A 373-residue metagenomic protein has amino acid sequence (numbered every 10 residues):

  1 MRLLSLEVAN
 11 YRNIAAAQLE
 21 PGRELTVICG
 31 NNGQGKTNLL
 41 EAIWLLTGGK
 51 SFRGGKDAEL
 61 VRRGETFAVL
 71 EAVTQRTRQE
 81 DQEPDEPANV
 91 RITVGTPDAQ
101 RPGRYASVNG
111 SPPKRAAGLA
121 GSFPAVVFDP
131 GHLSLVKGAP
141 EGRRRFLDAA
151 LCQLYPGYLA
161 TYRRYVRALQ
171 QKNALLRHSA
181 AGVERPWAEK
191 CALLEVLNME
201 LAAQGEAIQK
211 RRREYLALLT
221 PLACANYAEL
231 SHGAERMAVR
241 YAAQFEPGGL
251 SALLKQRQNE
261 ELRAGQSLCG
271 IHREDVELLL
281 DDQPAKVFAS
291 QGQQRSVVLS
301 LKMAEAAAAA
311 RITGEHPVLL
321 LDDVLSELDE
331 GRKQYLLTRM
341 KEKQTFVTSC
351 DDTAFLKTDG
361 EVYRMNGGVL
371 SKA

Functional and structural regions predicted by a protein language model:
M1-N31, L45, G64, R185-V318 (+5 more regions): Conserved NTPase motor "head" modules and their coupling/switch loops across ABC/AAA+ ATPases, GTPases, and GHKL ATPases
K36: Conserved lysine of the Walker
G48-G142, F146-L154, Y158, T220 (+2 more regions): Nucleotide-state sensing region of NTPase/ATPase domains
A72, Q344-D351: Structural recognition of the conserved hydrophobic beta-strand(s) that form the central parallel beta-sheet of P-loop
A106, L278, R364: Short aromatic-centered micro-motifs
A117-S122, D129-M199, A203: A conserved P-loop NTPase coupling/switch region
D322-V324: Walker B catalytic acidic pair
